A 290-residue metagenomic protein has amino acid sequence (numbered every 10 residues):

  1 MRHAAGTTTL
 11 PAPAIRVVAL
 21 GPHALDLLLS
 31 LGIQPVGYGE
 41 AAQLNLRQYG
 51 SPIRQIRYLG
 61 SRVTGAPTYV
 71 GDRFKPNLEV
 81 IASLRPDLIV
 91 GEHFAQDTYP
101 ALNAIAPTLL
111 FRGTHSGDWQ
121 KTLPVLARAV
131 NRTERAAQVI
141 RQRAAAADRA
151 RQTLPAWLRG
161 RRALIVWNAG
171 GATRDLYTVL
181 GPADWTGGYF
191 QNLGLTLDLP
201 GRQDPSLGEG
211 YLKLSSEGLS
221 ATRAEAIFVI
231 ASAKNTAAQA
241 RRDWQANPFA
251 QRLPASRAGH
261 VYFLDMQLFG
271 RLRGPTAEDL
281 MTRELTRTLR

Functional and structural regions predicted by a protein language model:
M1-L29, R135-W167, A231-A240, R257 (+1 more regions): Bacterial Sec-exported substrate-binding components of ABC uptake systems
A5, V70-N77, D204-S215: Short helix-initiation/N-cap motifs at beta->coil->alpha
L25-N77: A short, structured surface patch at a secondary-structure boundary
A42, Y99-A137, T236-L264: Charged, glycine-enriched surface loops/patches that mediate electrostatic binding to polyanionic ligands
L78-G91, P107, L219, R223-I227: Proline-aspartate-enriched helix->loop->beta-strand connector
R128, T222-R290: Structured C-terminal subdomain patch of bacterial secreted/periplasmic proteins
L176-G210: Alpha-helical, coiled-coil/dimerization segments enriched in small aliphatic residues
P205-A231: Ligand-binding pocket segment of bilobal, Venus flytrap-like solute-binding proteins
